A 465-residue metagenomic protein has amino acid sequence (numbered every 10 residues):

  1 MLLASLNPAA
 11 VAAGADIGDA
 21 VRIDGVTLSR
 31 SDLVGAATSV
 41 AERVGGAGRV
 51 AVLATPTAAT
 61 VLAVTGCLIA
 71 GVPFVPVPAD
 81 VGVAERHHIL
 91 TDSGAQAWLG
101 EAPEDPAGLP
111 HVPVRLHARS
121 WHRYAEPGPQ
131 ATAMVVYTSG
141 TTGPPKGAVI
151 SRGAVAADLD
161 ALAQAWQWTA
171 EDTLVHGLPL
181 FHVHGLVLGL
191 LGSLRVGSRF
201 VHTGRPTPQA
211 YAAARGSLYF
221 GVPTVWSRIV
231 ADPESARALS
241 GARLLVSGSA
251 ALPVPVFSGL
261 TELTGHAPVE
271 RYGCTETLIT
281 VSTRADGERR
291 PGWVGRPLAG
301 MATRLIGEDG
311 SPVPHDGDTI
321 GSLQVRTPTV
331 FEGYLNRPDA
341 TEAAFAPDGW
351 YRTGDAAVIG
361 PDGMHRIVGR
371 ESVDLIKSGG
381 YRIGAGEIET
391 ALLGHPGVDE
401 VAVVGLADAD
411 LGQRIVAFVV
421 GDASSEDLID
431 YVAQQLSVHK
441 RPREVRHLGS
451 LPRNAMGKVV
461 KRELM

Functional and structural regions predicted by a protein language model:
A4, A15-I17, R119-Y137, P144 (+1 more regions): Conserved pre-ATP/AMP-binding loop-to-beta segment of ANL
V26, A41-V81, R382: Conserved AMP-binding/adenylate-forming
T27-S31, A133-D160: Conserved AMP-binding A3 loop
A156-T173, F181-S217, D232-P233: Conserved AMP-binding/adenylation subdomain of ANL enzymes
G216-G221, V230-R290, A302: Gly/Ser/Thr-rich phosphate-binding loop
R304-Q324, A343, P361-D362, A423-S425 (+1 more regions): Conserved beta-loop-beta connector loops within the AMP-binding
H315-F331, W350, A356-A357: AMP-binding/adenylate-forming core of the ANL superfamily
T327, E332-G333, A356-K440, S450-P452 (+2 more regions): AMP-binding/adenylate-forming catalytic core of the ANL superfamily
